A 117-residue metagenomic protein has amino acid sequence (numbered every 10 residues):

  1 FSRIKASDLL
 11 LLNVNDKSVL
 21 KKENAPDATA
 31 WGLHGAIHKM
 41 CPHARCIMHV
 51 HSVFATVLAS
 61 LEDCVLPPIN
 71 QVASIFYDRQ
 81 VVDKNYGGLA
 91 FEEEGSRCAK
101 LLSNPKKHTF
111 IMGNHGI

Functional and structural regions predicted by a protein language model:
F1-I117: Glycine-rich flexible loops
